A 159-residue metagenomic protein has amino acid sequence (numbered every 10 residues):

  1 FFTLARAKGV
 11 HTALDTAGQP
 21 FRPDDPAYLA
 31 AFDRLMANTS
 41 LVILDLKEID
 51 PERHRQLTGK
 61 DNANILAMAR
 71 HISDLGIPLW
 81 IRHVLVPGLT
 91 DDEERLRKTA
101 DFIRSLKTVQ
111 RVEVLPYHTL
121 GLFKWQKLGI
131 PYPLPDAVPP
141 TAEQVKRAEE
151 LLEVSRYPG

Functional and structural regions predicted by a protein language model:
F1-L115, L120: Conserved AdoMet/S-adenosylmethionine-binding subsite of the radical SAM
D101-R104, Q110, Q126-L152: A structural motif corresponding to the C-terminal lobe/cap of the Radical SAM core domain
V154-G159: Radical SAM enzyme core and accessory elements
